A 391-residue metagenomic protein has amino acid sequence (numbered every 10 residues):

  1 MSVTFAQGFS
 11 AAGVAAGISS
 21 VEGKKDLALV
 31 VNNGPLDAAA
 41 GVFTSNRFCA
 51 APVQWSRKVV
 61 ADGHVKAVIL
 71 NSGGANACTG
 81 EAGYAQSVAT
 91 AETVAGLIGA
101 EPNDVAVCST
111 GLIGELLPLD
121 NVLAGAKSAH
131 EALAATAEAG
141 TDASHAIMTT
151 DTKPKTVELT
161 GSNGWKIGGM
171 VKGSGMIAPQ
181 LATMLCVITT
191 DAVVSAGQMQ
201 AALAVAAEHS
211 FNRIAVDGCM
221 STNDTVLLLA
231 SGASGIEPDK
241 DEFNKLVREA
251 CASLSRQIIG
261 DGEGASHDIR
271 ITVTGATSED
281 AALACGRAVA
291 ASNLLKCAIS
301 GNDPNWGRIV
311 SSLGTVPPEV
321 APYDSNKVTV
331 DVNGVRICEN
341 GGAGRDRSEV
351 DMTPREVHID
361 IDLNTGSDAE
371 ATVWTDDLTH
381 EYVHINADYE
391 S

Functional and structural regions predicted by a protein language model:
M1-N71, A75-A85, A95-S391: A structural signal for small-residue-enriched, beta-sheet-centric alpha/beta enzyme cores and oligomeric scaffold folds
A91: Generic structural marker for isolated residues within well-ordered, non-membrane alpha-helices of soluble domains
